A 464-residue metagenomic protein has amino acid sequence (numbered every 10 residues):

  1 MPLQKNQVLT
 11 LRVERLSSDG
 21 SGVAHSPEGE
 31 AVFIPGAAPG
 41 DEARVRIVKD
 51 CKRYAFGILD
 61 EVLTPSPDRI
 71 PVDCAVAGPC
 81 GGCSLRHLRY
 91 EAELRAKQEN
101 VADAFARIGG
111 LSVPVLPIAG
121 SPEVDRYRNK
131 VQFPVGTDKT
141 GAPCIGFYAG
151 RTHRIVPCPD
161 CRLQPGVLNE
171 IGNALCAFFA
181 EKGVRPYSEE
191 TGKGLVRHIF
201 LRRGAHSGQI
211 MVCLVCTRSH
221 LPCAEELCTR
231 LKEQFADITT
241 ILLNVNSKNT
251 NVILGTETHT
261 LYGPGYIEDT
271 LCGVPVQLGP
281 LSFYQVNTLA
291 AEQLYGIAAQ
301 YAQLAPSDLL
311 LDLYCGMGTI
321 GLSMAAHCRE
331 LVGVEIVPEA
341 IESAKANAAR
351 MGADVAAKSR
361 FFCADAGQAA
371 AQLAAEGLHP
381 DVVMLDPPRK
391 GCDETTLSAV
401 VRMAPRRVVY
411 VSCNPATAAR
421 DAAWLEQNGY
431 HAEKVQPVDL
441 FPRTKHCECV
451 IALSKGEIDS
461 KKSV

Functional and structural regions predicted by a protein language model:
M1-V72, V76, G109, F361 (+1 more regions): Terminal RNA-binding accessory module
P2-Q7, R12, S18, S219 (+1 more regions): Rossmann-like S-adenosyl-L-methionine
G22-P27, G146-A149, C213-V215, A344: Short, acidic/hydrophobic/Gly-rich beta-strand patch recurrent on exposed beta strands that often constitutes part
G40, Q164, N287: Short, conserved phosphate/pyrophosphate- and ester-handling motifs at nucleotide-, phospho-/glycolipid
Y54, S207-M211, K445: Conserved loop-to-beta-strand segment in the C-terminal subdomain of adenylate-forming
D60-V72, G78-P186, H206, L221: Extended interfacial segments that mediate partner engagement and assembly in macromolecular machines
I199: Flexible loop/N-cap segments at domain edges
R202-G204: Structural signature of eukaryotic scaffold interfaces centered on beta-propeller domains
